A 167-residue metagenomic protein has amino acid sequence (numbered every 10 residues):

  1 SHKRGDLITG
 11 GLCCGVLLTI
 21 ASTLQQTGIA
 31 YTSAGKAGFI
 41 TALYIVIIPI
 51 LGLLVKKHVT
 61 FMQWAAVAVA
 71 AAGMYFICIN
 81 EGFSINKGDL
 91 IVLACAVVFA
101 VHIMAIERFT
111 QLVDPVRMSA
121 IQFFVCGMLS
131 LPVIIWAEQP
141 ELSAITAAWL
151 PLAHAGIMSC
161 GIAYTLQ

Functional and structural regions predicted by a protein language model:
S1, Y44-A65: C-terminal transmembrane-helix exit sites in multi-pass transporters
H2-T41, F76, G156-Q167: Specific transmembrane alpha-helical segments of multi-pass solute transporters/efflux pumps, especially DMT/EamA
D6-G15, V59-A71, D89-L93, V113-F123: Cytoplasmic-side transmembrane-helix entry/capping segments in multi-pass membrane proteins
G11, G15, T19, T23 (+7 more regions): Small-residue faces within membrane-embedded alpha-helices
Q26-Y31, Y75-L90, I134-L152: Membrane-interface helix termini and inter-helical loops of multi-pass transporters
G28, S33, L54-V59, F109 (+2 more regions): Hydrophobic/aromatic residues within transmembrane alpha-helices of multi-pass small-molecule transporters
I48-P49, S84-E138, L152: Transmembrane alpha-helical segments that form core, pore/gating elements of small-molecule transporters/exporters
V59-I79, F99, S130: Hydrophobic transmembrane alpha-helices of multi-pass small-molecule transport proteins
